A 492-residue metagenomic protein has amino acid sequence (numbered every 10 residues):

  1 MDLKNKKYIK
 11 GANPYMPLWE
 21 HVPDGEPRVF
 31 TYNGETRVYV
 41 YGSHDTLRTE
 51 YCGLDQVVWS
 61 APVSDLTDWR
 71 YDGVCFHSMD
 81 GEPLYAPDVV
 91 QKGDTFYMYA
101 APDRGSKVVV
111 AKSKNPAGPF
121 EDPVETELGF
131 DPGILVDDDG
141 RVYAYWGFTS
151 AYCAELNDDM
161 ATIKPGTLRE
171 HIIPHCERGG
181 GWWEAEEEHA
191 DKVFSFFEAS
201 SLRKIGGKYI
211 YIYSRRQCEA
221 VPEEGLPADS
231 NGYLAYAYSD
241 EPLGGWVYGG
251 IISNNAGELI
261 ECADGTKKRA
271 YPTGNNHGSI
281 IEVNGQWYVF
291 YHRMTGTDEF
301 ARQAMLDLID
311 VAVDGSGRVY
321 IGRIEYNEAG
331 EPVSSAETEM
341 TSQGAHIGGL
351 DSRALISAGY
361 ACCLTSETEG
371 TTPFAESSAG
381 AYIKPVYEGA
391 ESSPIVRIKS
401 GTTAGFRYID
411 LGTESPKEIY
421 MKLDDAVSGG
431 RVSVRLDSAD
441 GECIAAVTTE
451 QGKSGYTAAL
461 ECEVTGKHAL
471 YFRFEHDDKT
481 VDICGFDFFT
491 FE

Functional and structural regions predicted by a protein language model:
M1-E492: Carbohydrate-active catalytic/glycan-binding domains of CAZyme proteins, especially the secreted or lumenal ectodomains
